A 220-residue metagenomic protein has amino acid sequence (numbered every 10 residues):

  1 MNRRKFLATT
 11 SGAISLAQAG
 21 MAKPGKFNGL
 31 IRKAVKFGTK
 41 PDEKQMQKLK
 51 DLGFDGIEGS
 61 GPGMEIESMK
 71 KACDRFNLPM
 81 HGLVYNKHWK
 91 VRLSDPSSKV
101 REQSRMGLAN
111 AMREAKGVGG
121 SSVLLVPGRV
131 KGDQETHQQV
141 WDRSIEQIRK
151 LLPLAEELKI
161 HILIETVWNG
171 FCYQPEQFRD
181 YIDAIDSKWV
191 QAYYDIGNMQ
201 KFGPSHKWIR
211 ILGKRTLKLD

Functional and structural regions predicted by a protein language model:
N2-A34, T39-G53, G119-S121, P175-V190 (+1 more regions): Histidine-acidic metal/acid-base catalytic patches
T10-G12, L16, G25-F27, K50 (+1 more regions): Active-site acidic/histidine proton-transfer and metal-coordination neighborhood in alpha/beta enzyme cores
F37, G61-M64, K87, P127 (+1 more regions): Residues that line or immediately flank small-molecule/substrate-binding pockets and catalytic motifs
G38-E43, G56-M69, R92-L93, K131-E135 (+2 more regions): Acidic-and-aromatic substrate-binding clefts and catalytic sites of carbohydrate-active enzymes
K48-E65, V84-H88: N-terminal substrate-binding region of glycoside hydrolase catalytic domains
G63-N77, G107-V118, P204-G213: Short amphipathic alpha-helices and their capping/turn segments at secondary-structure boundaries
R75-V100: Mid-chain, structured segments of secreted extracytoplasmic proteins
